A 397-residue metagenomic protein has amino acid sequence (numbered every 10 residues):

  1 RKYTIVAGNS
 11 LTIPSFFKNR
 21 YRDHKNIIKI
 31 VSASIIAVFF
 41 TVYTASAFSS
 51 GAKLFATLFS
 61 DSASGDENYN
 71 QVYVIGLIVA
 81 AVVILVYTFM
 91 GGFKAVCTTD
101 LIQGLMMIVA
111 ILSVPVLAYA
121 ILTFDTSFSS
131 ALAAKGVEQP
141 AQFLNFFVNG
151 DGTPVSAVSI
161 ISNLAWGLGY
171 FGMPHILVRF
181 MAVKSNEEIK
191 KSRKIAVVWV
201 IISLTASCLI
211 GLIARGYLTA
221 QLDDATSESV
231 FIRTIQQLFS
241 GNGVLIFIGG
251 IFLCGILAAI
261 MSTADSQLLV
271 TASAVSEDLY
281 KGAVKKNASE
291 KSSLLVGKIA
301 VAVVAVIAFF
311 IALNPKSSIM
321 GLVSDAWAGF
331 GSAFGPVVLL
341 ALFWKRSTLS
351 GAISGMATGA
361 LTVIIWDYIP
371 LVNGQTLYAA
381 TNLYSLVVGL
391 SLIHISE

Functional and structural regions predicted by a protein language model:
R1-T88, A165-G169, I256-D265, G297: Helix-loop-helix module between adjacent transmembrane segments
K2, K53, T57, V82-Q103 (+3 more regions): Membrane-water interface regions at transmembrane-helix termini and the short interhelical loops of multi-pass membrane
T4, P14, K18, S62-Y73 (+3 more regions): Loop-to-helix junctions at membrane interfaces in multi-pass transport proteins
S10-I27, G91-G104, G172-L204, T263 (+4 more regions): Hydrophobic, small-residue-rich membrane helices and short re-entrant helix-turn-helix hairpins that build
R20-I30, N70-I78, S276-K316: Loop-to-transmembrane helix boundary motifs in multi-pass membrane proteins
Y43-S60, T88-K94, I210-L218, A264 (+2 more regions): Transmembrane helix-loop junctions in multi-pass membrane proteins
G351-T362: Central hydrophobic cores of alpha-helical transmembrane segments in multi-pass integral membrane proteins
I393-E397: Residue-level detector of conserved catalytic or cofactor/ligand-binding positions in enzyme active sites
